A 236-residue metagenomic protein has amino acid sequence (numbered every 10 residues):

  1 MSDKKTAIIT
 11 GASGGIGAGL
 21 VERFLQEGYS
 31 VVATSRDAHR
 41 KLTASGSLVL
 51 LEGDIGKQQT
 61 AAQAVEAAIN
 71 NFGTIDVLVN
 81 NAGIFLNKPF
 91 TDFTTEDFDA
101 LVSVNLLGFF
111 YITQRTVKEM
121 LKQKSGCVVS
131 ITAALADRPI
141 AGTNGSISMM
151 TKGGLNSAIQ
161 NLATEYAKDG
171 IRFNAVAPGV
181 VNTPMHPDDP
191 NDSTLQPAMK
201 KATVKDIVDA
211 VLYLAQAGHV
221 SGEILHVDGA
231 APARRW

Functional and structural regions predicted by a protein language model:
S13-G14: Conserved glycine-rich cofactor-binding loop
P89-F90, D97-V102, D192-S193: Substrate-binding pocket helix/loop in short-chain dehydrogenase/reductase
T113-Q114, Q160: A short, exposed helix-loop element centered on a Lys and neighboring polar residues
V129-G154, I159-Q160, T164-K168: Catalytic loop of short-chain dehydrogenase/reductase
A167, R172, V220-G222: Short, small/polar-rich loop/turn modules that mediate ligand/substrate recognition or access, typified
Q196-I207: A conserved structural motif in NAD(P)-dependent oxidoreductases
K205-V227, P232: C-terminal substrate-recognition "lid" of short-chain dehydrogenase/reductases
